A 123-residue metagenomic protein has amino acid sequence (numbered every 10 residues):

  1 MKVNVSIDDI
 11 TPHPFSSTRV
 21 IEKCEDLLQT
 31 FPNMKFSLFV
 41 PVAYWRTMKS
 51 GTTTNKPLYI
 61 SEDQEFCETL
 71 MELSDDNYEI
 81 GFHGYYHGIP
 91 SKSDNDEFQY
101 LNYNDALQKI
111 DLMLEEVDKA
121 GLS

Functional and structural regions predicted by a protein language model:
M1-S123: Catalytic alpha-helical scaffold of carbohydrate-active enzymes acting on polysaccharides/glycoconjugates
